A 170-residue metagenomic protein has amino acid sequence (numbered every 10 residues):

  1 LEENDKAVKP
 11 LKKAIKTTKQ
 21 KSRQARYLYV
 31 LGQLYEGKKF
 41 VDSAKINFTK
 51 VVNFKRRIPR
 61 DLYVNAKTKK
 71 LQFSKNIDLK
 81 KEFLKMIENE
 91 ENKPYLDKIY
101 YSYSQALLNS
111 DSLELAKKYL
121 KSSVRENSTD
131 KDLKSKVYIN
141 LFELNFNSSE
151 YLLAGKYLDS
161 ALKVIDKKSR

Functional and structural regions predicted by a protein language model:
K13-S22, K50-R60, F83-Y95, S122-D132 (+1 more regions): Solenoid-like repeat scaffolds
R23, Y29-Q33, G37, V64 (+3 more regions): "A position-specific structural signal for the A-helix of alpha-solenoid helical repeats
